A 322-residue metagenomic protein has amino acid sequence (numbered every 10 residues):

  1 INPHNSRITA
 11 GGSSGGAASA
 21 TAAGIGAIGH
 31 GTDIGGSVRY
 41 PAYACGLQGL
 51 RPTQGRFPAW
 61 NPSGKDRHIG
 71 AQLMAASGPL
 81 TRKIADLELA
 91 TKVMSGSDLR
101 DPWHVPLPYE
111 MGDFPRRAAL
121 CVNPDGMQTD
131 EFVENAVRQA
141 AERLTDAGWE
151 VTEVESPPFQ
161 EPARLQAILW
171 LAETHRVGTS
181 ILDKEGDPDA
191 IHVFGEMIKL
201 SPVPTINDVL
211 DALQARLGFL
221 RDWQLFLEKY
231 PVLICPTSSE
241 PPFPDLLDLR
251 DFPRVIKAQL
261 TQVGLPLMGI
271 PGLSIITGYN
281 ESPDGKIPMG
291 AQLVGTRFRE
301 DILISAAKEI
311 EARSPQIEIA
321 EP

Functional and structural regions predicted by a protein language model:
I1-T91, P266-Y279, I287-Q292: Short glycine/serine-rich loop segments
R51-N135, Q139-A140, S314-P322: A short helix-breaking turn/cap at a secondary-structure junction
G112-C121, L169-Q224, S274-G290: Short helix-loop capping/hinge segments that flank enzyme active sites or metal/cofactor-binding pockets
E150-E155, L273: General small-molecule cofactor/ligand-binding pocket signal
L165, L210-D211, P241-Q262: Short, surface-exposed loop/helix-turn segments at secondary-structure junctions that function as lids/hinges flanking
N207, L303-P322: Short, gly/Ser/Thr-rich active-site loops of penicillin-recognizing serine hydrolases
